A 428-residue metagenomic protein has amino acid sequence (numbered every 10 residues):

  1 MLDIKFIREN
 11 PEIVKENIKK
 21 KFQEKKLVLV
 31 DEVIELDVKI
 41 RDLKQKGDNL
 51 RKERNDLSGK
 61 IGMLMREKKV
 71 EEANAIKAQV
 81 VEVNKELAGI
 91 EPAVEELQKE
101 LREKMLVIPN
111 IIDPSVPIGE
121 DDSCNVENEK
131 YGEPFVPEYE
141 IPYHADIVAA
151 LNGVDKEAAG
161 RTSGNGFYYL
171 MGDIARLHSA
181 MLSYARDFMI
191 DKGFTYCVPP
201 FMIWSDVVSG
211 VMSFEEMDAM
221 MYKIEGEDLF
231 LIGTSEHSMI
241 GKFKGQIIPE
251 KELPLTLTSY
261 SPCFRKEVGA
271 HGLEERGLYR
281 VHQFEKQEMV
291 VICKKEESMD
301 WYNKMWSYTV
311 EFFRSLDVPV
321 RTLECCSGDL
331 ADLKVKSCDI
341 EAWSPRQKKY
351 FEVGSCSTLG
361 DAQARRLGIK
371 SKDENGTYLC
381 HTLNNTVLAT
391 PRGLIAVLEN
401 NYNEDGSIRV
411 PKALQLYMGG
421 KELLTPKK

Functional and structural regions predicted by a protein language model:
M1-P134, A149, G153: N-terminal alpha-helical targeting/anchoring segments
L27, K130-K428: TRNA-recognition modules of translation machinery and tRNA-sensing kinases, especially anticodon-binding
